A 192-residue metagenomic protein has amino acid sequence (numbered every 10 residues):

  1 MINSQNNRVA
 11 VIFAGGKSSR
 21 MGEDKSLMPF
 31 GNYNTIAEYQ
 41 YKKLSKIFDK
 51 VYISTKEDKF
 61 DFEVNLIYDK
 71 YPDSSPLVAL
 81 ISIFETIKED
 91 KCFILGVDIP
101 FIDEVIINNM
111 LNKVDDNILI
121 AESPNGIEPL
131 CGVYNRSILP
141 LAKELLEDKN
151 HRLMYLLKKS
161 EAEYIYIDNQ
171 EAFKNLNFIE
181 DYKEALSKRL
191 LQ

Functional and structural regions predicted by a protein language model:
I2-P129, V133-S137, L141-N150, K158-A172 (+2 more regions): Nucleotide and nucleotide-moiety/phosphate-recognizing core
